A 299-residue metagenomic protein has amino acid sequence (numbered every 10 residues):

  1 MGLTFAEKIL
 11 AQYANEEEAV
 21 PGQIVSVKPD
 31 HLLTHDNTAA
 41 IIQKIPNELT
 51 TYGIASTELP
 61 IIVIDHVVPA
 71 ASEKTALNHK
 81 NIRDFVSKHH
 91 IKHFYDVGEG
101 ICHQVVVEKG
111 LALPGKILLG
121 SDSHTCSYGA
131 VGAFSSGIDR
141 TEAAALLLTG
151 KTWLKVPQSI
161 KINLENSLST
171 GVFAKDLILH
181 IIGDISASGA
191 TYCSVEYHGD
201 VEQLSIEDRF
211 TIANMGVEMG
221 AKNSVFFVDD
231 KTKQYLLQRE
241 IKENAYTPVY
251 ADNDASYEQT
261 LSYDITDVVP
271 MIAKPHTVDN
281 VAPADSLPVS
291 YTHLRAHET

Functional and structural regions predicted by a protein language model:
M1-N47, I54: N-terminal amphipathic, basic-rich helices that act as targeting or association modules
V20-I24, I54-L59, H89-K92, A112-K116 (+8 more regions): Short coil/turn connectors at secondary-structure junctions
T34-T141: Long, structured ligand/cofactor-binding scaffold of large enzymes
T125, G129-K233: Mobile "lid/hinge" segments at catalytic clefts and subdomain interfaces of large enzymes
E218-L261: Terminal amphipathic helices with adjacent charged low-complexity linkers/tails
P270-S286: Flexible, small-/acidic-enriched active-site or ligand-binding loops
T292-T299: Conserved small/polar residues in nucleotide/adenosyl-binding loops
